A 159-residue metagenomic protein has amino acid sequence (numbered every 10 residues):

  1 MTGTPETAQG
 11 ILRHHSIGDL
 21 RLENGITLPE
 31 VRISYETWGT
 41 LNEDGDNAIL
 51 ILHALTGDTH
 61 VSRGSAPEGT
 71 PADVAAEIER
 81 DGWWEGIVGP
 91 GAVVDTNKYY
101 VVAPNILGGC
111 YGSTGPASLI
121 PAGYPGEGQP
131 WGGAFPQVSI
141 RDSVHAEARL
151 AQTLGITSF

Functional and structural regions predicted by a protein language model:
M1-A48, H60, G64-S65: Catalytic-loop region of hydrolases
L22-N24, V88-A92, R149-L150: Catalytic micro-motifs at enzyme active sites that drive phosphoryl/nucleotidyl and oxygen chemistry
P29, T96, L154-T157: Structured loop/turn residues at beta-strand edges in well-structured enzyme cores
P29, V138-R141: Conserved phosphate-coordination/catalytic loops
E36, D46-A117: N-terminal cap/lid subdomain of alpha/beta-hydrolase-fold enzymes
G39, T56-H60, L154, S158: A generic secondary-structure signal for well-formed alpha-helical elements
T40-E43, A92-V93, G155: Surface-exposed acidic, glycine-flexible loop patches that form ligand/cofactor-binding and adhesion interfaces
A122-A134, R141-F159: Conserved acidic catalytic loop of the alpha/beta-hydrolase fold
